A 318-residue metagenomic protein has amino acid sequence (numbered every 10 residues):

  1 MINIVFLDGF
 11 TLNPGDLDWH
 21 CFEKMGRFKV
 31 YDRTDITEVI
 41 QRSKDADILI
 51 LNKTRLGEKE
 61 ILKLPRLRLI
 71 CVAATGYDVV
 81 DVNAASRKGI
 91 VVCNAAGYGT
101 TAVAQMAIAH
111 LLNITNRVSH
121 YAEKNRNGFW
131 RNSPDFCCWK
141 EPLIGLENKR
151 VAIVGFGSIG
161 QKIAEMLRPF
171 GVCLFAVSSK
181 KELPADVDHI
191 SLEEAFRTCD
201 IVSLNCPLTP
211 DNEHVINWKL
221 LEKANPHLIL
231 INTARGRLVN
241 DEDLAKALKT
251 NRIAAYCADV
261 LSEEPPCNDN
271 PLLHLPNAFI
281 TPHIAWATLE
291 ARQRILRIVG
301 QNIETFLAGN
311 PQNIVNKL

Functional and structural regions predicted by a protein language model:
M1-A46: N-terminal glycine-/charge-rich "phosphate-binding" loop or analogous flexible N-terminal tail
D32, A73-A74, I90-T101, S178: Short beta->alpha connector loops at strand-helix junctions that form conserved, small/polar/Pro-enriched
L56-L62, C173, K180-P271: Rossmann-like adenosine-cofactor binding region
K88, A96-R150, E165: Phosphate-binding beta-alpha-beta segment of Rossmann-like dinucleotide-binding domains, i.e., the NAD(P)
F156-G157: Glycine-rich Rossmann-fold phosphate-binding loop(s) that bind the pyrophosphate of adenine dinucleotide cofactors
G160-Q161: N-terminal Rossmann-fold NAD(P) dinucleotide-binding loop
R294-L318: NAD(P)-dependent dehydrogenase/reductase Rossmann-like domain
